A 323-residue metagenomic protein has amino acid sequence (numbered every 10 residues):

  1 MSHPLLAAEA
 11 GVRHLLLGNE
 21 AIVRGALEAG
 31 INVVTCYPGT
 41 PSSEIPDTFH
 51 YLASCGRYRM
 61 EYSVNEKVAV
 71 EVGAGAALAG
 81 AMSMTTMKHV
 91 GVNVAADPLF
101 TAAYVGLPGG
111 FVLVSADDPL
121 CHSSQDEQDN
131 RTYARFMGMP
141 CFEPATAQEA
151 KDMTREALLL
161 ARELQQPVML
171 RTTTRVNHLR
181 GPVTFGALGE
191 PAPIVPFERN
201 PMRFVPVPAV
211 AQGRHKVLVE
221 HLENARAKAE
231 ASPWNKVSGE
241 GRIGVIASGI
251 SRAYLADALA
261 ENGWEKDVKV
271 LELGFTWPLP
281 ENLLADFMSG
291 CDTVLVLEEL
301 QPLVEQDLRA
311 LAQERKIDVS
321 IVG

Functional and structural regions predicted by a protein language model:
S2-N19, V23, A29, P144-G323: Flexible, low-complexity linker and terminal segments
P4-L6, R13, E28, L52 (+6 more regions): Generic signal for short, ordered secondary-structure residues within or immediately flanking folded domains
G11-R13, T35-T40, S63-V64, A96-P98 (+4 more regions): Short acidic/polar alpha-helix capping motifs at helix-coil junctions
H14-F49: N-terminal glycine-rich anion-binding loops that anchor highly charged ligand groups
V33, T40-R162: Thiamine diphosphate
T35, M84, V112, I243-I246 (+1 more regions): Conserved beta-strand elements of the Class I
P38, M87, E272-G274: Residue-level recognition of beta-strand->loop/alpha-helix junctions
